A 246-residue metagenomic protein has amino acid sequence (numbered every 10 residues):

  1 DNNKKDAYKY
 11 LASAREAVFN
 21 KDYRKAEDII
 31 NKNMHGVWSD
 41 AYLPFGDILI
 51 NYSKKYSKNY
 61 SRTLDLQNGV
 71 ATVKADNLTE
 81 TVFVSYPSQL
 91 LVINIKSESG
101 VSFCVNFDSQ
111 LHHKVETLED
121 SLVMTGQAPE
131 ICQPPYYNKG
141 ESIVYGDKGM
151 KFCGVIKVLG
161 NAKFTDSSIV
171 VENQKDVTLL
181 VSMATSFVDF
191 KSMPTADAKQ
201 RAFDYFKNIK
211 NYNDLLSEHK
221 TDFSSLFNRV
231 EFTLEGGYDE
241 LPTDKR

Functional and structural regions predicted by a protein language model:
D1-R246: Aromatic-residue-lined binding/catalytic grooves and analogous aromatic/hydrophobic interfacial grooves in multimeric
